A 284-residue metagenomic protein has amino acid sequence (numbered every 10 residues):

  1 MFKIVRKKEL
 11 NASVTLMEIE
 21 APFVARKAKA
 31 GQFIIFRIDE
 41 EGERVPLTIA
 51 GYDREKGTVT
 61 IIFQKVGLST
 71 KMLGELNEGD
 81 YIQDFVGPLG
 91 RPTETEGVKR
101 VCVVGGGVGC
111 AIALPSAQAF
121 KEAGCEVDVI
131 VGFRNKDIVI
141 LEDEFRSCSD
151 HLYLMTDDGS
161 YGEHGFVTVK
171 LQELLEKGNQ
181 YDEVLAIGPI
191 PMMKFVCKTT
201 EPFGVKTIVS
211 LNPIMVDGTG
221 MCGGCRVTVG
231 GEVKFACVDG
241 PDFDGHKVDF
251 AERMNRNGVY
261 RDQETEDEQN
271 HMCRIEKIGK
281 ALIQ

Functional and structural regions predicted by a protein language model:
M1-E78: Ferredoxin-reductase
R6, G51, L154-T156, V209 (+1 more regions): Structural signal for conserved beta-strand scaffold positions within catalytic alpha/beta enzyme cores
F36, D84-F85, V227: A generic structural signal for residues embedded in beta-strands
G42-G51, L89-K99, C237: Short, Lys/Arg- and Gly-enriched loop/turn segments at beta-strand edges
L68-V216: FNR/FR-type flavoprotein reductase catalytic core
I112, I190-P191, N212-D242, N270-I275: Local cysteine-cluster metal-coordination motifs and their immediate loop/turn environment, predominantly Fe-S cluster
F235-D239, F243-Q284: Short Fe-S-cluster ligation motifs
